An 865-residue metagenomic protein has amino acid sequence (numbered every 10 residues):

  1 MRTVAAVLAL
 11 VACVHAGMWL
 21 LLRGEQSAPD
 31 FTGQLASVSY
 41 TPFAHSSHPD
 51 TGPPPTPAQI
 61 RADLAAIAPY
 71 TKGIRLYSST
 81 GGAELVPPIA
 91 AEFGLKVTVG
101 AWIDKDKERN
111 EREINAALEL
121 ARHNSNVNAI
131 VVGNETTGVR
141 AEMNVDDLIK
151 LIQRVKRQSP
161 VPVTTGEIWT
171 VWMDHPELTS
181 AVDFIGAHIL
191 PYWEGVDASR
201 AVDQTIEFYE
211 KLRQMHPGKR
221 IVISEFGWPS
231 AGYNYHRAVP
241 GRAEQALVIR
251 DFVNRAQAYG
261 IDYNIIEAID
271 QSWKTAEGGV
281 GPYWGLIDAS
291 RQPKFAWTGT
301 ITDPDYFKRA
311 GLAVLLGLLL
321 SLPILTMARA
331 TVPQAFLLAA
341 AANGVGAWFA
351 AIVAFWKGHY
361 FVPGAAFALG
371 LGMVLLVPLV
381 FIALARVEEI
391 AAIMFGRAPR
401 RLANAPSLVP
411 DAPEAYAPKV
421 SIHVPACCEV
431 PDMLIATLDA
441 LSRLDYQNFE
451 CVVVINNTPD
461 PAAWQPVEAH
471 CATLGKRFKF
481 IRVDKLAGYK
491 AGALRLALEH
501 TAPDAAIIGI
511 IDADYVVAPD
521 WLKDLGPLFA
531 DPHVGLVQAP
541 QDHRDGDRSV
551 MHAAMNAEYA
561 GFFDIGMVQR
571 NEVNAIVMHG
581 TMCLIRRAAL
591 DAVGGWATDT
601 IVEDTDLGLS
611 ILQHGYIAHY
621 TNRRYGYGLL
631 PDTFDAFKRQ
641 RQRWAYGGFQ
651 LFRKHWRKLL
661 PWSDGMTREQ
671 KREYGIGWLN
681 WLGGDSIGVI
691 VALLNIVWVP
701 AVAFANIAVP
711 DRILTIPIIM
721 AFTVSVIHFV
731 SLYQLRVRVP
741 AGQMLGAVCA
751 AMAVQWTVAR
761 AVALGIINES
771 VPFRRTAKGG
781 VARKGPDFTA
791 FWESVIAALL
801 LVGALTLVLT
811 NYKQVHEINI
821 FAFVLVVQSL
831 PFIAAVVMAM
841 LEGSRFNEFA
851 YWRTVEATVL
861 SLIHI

Functional and structural regions predicted by a protein language model:
P29-T32, S37, F43, P49-G52 (+3 more regions): Aromatic-rich peripheral "rim/lid" segments of glycoside hydrolase catalytic domains that contact and position glycan
V99, N128, N134, E167-I206 (+1 more regions): Aromatic- and acid-rich polysaccharide-binding/catalytic face of secreted or lumenal carbohydrate-active enzymes
P333-F381, W681-P772, D787-L862: Membrane-embedded multi-pass helical conduit in multi-pass membrane proteins, especially envelope-biosynthetic
F336-A340, A354-A436: N-proximal low-complexity "stem/linker" segments adjacent to membrane-targeting elements
A392, C471-A506, P519-I601, D606 (+3 more regions): Long helical/loop segments within the catalytic core of UDP-sugar-dependent glycosyltransferases, especially the large
P418-S421, E450, I455, D591 (+1 more regions): Cell-envelope/extracellular polymer assembly enzymes that use nucleotide-activated donors
L438-N448: Short, acidic, metal-binding catalytic loop of nucleotide-sugar glycosyltransferases
I511-V516, D599: The conserved acidic donor/metal-binding loop of glycosyltransferases
